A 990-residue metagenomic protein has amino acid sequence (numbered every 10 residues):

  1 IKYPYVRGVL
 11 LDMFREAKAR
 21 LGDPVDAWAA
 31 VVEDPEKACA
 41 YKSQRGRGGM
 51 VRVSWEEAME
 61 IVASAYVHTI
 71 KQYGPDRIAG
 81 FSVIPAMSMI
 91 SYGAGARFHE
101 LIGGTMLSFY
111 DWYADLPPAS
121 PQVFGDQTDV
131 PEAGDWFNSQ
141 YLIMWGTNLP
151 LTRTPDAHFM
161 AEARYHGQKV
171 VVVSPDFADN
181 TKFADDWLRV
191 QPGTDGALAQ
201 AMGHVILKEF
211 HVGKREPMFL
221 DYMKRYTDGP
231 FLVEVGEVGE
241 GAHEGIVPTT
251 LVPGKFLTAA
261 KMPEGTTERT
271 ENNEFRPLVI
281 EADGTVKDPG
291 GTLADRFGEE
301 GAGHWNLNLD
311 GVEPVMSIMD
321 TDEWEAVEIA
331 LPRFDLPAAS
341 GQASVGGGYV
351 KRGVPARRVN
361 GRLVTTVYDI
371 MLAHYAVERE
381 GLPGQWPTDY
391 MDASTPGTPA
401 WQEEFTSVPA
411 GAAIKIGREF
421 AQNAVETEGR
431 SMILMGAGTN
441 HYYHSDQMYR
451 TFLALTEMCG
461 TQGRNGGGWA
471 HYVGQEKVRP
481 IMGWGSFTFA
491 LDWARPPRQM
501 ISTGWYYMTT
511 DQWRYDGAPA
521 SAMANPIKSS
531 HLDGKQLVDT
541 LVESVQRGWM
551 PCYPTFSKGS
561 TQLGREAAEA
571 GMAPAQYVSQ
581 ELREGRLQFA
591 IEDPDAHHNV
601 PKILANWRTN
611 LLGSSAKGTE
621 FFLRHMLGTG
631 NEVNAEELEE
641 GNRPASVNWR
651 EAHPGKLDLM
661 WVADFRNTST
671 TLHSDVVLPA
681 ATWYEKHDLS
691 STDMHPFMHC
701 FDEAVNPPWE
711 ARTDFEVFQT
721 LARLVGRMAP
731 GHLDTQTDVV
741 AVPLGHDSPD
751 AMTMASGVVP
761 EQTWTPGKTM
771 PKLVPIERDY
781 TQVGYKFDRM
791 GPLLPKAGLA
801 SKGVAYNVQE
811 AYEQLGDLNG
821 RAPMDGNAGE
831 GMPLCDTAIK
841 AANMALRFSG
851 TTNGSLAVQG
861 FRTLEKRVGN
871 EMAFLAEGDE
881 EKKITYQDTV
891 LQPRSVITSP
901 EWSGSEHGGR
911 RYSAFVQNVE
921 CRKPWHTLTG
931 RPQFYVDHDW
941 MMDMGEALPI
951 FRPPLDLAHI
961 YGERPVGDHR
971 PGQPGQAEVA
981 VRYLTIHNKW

Functional and structural regions predicted by a protein language model:
I1-G361, D369-V377, T388, A400-Q402 (+15 more regions): N-terminal export/assembly segments and adjacent metallocofactor-ligating motifs of anaerobic energy-metabolism
Y73-R77, G213-L220, T427-M432, G463-A470 (+2 more regions): Flexible, glycine/charged-enriched surface loops at secondary-structure junctions
A163-K169, E651-L659: A short helix->loop->beta-strand "cap" motif at the edges of active sites that frequently abuts
D179, S674-F701: Flexible glycine/proline-rich, aromatic-decorated loop/lid segments
F183-V190, F697-P707: Short beta-alpha connecting loops at secondary-structure transitions that line or flank enzyme active sites
A412-K415, A421-L563, V783-G784, D788-R847: Acidic catalytic cores of enzymes that act on phosphate-bearing nucleotides/polynucleotides
P526, V538, M754-K989: Long, low-complexity segments enriched in small/aliphatic residues
L657-L659, F665-R666, A704-R723: Phosphate/diphosphate-binding loops
